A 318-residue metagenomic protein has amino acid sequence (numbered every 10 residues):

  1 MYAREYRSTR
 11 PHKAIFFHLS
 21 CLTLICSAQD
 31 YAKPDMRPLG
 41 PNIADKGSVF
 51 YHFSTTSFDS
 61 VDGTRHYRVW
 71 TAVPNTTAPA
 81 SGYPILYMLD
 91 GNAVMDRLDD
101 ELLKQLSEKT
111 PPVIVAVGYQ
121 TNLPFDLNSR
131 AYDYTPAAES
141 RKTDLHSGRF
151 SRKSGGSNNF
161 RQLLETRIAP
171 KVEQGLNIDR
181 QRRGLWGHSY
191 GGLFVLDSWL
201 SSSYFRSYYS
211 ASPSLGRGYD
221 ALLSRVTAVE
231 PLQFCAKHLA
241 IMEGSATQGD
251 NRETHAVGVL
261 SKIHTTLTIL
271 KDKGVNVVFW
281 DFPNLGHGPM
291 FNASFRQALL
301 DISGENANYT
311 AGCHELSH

Functional and structural regions predicted by a protein language model:
T23-S27: N-terminal signal peptide c-region/cleavage motif recognized by signal peptidases
A28-Y83: A domain-start/cap signature at the N-terminus of enzymes
G82-L163, R167, K171: Serine-hydrolase catalytic machinery in alpha/beta-hydrolase-like enzymes
N177-H188: Alpha/beta-hydrolase fold nucleophile elbow
G192-S201: Short glycine-enriched nucleophile-adjacent loop and the immediately C-terminal alpha-helix near the catalytic center
Y204-S214: A conserved short beta-strand
G216-D281, L285: The feature captures the conserved acid-bearing segment of alpha/beta-hydrolase catalytic domains
K273-V275, N284, A293, E305-H318: Alpha/beta-hydrolase-fold serine-hydrolase catalytic core, especially in secreted/extracellular enzymes
